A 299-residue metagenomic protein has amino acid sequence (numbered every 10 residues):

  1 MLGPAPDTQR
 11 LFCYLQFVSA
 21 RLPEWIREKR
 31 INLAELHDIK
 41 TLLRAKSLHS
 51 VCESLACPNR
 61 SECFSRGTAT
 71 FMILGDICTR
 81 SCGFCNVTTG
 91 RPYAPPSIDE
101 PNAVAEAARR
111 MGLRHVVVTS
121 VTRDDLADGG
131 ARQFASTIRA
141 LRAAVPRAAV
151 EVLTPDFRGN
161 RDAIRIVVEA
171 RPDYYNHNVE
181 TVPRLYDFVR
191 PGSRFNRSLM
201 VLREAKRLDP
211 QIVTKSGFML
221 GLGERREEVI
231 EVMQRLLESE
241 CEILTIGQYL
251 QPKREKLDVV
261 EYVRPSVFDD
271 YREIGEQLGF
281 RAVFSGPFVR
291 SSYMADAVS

Functional and structural regions predicted by a protein language model:
Q9-T70, N86, N102, E106-G112 (+3 more regions): Auxiliary Fe-S-binding modules of radical SAM enzymes
L74-S81: Short pre-active-site segment immediately N-terminal to redox-active cysteine/selenocysteine motifs in thiol-based
R80, P95, A108-V117: Short, flexible active-site-proximal loops enriched in glycine and acidic residues
T89-A105, R123-V167, T181, L220-E228: Canonical radical SAM enzyme core domain
R91, V117-A127, F157-N160, D173-F195 (+3 more regions): Conserved radical SAM core fold
V116-V118, V150, Y175-H177, L244 (+1 more regions): Hydrophobic residues within beta-strands of alpha/beta enzymes
